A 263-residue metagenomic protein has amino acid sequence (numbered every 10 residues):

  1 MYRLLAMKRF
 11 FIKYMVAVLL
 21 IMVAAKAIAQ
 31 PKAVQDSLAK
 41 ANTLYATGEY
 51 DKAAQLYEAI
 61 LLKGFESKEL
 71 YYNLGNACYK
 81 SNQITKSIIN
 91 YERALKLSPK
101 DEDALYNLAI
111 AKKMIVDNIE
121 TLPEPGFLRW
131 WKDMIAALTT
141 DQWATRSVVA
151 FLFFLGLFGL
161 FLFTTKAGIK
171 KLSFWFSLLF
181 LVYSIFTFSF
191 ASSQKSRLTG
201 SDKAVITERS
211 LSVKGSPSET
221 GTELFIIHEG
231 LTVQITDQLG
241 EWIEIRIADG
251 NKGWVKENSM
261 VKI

Functional and structural regions predicted by a protein language model:
A46, T199, I206-I235, L239-G240: Beta-loop motif signature
E120-L162: Membrane-embedded alpha-helical segments of integral membrane proteins
K170-Q194: Internal/C-terminal transmembrane anchor helices
